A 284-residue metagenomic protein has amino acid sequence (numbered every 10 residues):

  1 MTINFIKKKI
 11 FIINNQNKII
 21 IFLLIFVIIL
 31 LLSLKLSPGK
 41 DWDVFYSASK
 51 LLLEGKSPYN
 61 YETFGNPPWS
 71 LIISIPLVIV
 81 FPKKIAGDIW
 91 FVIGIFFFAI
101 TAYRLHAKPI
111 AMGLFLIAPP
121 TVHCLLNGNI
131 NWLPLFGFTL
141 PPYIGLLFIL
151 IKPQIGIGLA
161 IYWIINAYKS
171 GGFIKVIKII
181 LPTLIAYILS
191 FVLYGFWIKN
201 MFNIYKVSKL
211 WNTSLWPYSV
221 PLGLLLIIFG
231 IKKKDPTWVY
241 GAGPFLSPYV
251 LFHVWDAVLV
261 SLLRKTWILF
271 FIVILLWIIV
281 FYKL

Functional and structural regions predicted by a protein language model:
T2-T139, Y143, I164-T266, F270 (+1 more regions): Primarily membrane-embedded glycan-assembly and transfer machineries that use lipid-linked glycans
F148-I149, Q154-N166, V258: Transmembrane-embedded, aromatic-rich helix segments that form part of the hydrophobic channel/pocket engaging
